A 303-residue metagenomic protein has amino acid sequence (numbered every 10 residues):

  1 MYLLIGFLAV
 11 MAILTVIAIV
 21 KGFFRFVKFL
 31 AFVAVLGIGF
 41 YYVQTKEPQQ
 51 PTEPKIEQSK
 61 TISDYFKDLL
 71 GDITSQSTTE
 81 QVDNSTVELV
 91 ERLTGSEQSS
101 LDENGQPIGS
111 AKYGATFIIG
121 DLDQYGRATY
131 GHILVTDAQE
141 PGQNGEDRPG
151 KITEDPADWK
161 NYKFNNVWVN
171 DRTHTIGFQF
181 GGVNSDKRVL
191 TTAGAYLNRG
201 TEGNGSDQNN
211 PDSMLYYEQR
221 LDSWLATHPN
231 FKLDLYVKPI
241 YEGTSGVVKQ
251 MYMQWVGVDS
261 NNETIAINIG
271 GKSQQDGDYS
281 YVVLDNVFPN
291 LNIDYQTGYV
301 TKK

Functional and structural regions predicted by a protein language model:
M1-L14: Membrane-embedded alpha-helical segments of integral membrane proteins
L3, I19, A34-L36, R92 (+6 more regions): Generic detector of intrinsically disordered, low-complexity, polar/charged segments
I17-K28: Membrane-helix interface "capping/anchor" motifs
K28-Y41: Hydrophobic membrane-insertion alpha-helices, especially the h-region of bacterial N-terminal signal peptides
K46-G109: N-terminal, intrinsically disordered, polar/charged segments of Gram-positive cell-envelope systems that serve as
Y113-K303: Domain-level detector of nuclease and nuclease-like folds in predominantly extracellular/periplasmic contexts
